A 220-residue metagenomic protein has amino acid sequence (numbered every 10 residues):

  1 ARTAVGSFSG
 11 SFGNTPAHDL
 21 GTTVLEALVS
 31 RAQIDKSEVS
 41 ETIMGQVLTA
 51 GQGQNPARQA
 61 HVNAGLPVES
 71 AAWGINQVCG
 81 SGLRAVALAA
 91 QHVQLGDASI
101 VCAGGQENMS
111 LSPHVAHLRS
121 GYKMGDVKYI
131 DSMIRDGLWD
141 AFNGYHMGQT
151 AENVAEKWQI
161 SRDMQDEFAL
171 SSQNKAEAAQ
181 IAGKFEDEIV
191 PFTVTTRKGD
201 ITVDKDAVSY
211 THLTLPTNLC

Functional and structural regions predicted by a protein language model:
A1-T3, G13-T23, R31, M164-L213: N-terminal extracellular/periplasmic Venus flytrap/periplasmic-binding protein-like
F8-G10, Q54-N55, L111-H117: Short acidic, glycine/serine/threonine-rich loops at helix termini
T15, Q46-I100, F142-H146, L213: Conserved catalytic cysteine-centered active-site region of acyl-thioester-dependent Claisen-condensing enzymes
A17-A32, P56-A60, A85-L88, M147-V154 (+1 more regions): Short, well-ordered amphipathic alpha-helical segments that serve as non-catalytic structural scaffolds within diverse
L28-E38, W158-Q159: Phosphate/pyrophosphate-binding loops at sites that engage ATP/ADP/AMP, CoA/4′-phosphopantetheine, polyphosphate
Q77-E107, Q149, A155-K184: Active-site-proximal alpha-helical scaffold in enzymes
I100-V154: Flexible glycine-/small-residue-enriched beta->alpha junction loops that bind anionic phosphate/pyrophosphate groups
H212-C220: Single conserved hydrophobic/aromatic residue that forms the stacking wall/gate of nucleotide- or nucleobase-binding
